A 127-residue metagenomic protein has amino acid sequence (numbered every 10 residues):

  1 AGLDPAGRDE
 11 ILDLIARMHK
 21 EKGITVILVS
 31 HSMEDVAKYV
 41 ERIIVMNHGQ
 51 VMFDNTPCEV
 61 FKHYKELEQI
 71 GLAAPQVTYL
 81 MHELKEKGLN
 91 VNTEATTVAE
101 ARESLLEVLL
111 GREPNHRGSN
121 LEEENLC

Functional and structural regions predicted by a protein language model:
A1-L3: ABC ATPase nucleotide-binding domain "signature" loop
P5-G7: Helix N-cap at the start of a conserved alpha-helix in ABC-type nucleotide-binding domains
D9-E21: Helical segment within the ABC ATPase nucleotide-binding domain
S30-H31: H-loop/switch region of ABC-family ATPase nucleotide-binding domains
V36-K38: A short, surface-exposed alpha-helical micro-motif characterized by mixed small hydrophobic and charged/polar residues
D54-N55: ABC ATPase "signature
L67-C127: ABC ATPase nucleotide-binding domains
